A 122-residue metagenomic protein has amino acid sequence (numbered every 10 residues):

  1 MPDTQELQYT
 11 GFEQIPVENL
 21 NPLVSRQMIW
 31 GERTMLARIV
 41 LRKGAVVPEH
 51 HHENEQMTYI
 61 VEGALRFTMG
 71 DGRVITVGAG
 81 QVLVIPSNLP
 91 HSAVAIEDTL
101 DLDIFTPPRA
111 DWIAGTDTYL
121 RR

Functional and structural regions predicted by a protein language model:
M1-A37, T116-R122: A short, N-terminal "cap"/entry segment at the start of jelly-roll beta-barrel domains of the cupin/DSBH fold
M35, M57, A64-R66, P90 (+1 more regions): Structural motif
M35-H51: Conserved short histidine dyad/triad with adjacent acidic residue
L41-R42, H52-F67: Short, conserved beta-strand element in jelly-roll/cupin
V61-E62, G78-A79, E97: A cytosolic small-molecule/anion-sensing beta-strand core signal
D71-S87: Short acidic-glycine-tyrosine-enriched beta hairpin
S87-D111: Ligand-binding loop in jelly-roll beta-barrel domains
